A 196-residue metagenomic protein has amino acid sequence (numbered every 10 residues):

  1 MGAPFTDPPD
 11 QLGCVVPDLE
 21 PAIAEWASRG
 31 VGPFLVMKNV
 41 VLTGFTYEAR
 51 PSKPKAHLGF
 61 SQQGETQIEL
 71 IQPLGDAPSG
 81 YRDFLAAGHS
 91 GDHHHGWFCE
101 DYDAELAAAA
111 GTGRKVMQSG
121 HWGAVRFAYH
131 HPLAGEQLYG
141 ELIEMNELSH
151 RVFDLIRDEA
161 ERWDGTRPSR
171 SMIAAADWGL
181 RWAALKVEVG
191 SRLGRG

Functional and structural regions predicted by a protein language model:
M1-D10, C14-V36, R50-K115, H131-G196: Glyoxalase I/VOC metalloenzyme domain signal
P8, G123-R126: Short acidic/glycine-enriched loop/turn segments that link adjacent beta-strands
M37-V41: Short recognition patches in nucleic-acid-associated and regulatory proteins
L42-T46: Short, charge-patterned binding micro-sites
Y47, F127-Y129: A cross-family detector of function-defining hotspots
Q118-H121: Short beta-strand
